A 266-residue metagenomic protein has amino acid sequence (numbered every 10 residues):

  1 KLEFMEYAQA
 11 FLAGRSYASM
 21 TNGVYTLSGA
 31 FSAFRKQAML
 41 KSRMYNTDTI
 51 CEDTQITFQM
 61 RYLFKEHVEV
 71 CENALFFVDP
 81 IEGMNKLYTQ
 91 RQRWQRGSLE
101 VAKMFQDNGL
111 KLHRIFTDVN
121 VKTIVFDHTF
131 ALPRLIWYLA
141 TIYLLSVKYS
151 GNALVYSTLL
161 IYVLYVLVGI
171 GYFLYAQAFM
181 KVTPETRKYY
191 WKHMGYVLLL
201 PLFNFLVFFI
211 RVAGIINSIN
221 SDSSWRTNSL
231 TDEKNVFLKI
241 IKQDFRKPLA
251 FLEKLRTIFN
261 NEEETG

Functional and structural regions predicted by a protein language model:
K1-T49, Q92-Q95, L99, K103: Long helical/loop segments within the catalytic core of UDP-sugar-dependent glycosyltransferases, especially the large
F4, F11-R15, R93, G97-V101 (+2 more regions): Short hydrophobic helices that act as membrane-entry/anchoring signals
D48, F58-F76: Catalytic donor-sugar/metal-binding loop of nucleotide-sugar-dependent glycosyltransferases
Q55: Cell-envelope/extracellular polymer assembly enzymes that use nucleotide-activated donors
D79-R96, T227-N228: Nucleotide-sugar-dependent glycosyltransferase catalytic core
Y88-D127: Active-site-adjacent helix/loop segment of glycosyltransferases that harbors family-specific signature motifs
D127-N220: Membrane-embedded multi-pass helical conduit in multi-pass membrane proteins, especially envelope-biosynthetic
V155-Y156, D222-R246: Hydrophobic alpha-helical transmembrane segments and immediately flanking/interface helices in integral membrane
